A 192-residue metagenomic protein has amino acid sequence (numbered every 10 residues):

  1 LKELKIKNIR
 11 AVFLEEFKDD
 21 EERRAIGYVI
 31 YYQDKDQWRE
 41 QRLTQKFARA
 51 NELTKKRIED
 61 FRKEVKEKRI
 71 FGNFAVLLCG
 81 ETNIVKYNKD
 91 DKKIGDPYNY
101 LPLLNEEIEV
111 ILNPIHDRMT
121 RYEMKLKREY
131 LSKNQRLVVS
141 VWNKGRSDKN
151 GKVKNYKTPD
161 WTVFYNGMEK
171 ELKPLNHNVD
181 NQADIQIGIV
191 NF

Functional and structural regions predicted by a protein language model:
L1-T82, Q135-I187, N191: Catalytic-core segment of enzymes that process non-peptidic bonds
L53-N134: Active-site beta-loop-alpha substructure in enzyme catalytic cores, prototypically the cysteine-centered nucleophile
